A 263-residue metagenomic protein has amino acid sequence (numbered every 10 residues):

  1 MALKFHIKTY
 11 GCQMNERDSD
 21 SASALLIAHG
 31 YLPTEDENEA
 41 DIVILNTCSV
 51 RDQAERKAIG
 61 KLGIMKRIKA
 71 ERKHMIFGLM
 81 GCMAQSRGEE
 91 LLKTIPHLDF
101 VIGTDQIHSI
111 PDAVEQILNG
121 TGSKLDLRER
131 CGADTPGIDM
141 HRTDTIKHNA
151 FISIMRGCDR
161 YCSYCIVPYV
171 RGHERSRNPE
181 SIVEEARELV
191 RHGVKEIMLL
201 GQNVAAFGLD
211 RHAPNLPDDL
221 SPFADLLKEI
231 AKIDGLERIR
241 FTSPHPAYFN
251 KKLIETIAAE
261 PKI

Functional and structural regions predicted by a protein language model:
M1-F207, P222, K252: Proteins enriched for Cys/Gly/acidic motifs involved in redox and nucleic-acid/cofactor modification
F77-G81, S86, R191-I263: Conserved SAM/AdoMet-binding glycine-rich loop
